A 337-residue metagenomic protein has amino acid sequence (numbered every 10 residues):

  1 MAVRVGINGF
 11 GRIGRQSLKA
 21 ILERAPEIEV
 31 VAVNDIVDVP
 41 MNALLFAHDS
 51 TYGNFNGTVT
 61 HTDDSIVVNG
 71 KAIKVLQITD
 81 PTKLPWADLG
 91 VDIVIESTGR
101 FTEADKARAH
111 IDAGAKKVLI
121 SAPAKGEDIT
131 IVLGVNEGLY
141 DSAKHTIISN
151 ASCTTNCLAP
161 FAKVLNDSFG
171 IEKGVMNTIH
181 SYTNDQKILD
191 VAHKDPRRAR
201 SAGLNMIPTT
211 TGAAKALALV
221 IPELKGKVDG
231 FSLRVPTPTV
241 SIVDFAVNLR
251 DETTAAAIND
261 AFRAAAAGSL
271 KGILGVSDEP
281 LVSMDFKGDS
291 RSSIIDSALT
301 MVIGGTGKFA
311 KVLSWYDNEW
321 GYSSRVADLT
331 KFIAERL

Functional and structural regions predicted by a protein language model:
M1-A199, G304-G305, D328, R336-L337: N-terminal Rossmann-like NAD(P) cofactor-binding subdomain of oxidoreductases, focused on the glycine-rich
G14, E103, A151-T154, L158 (+8 more regions): Generic structural signal for well-ordered, non-membrane alpha-helical segments in soluble metabolic enzymes
L18, R108, A159-N166, N177 (+7 more regions): Predominant activation on well-ordered alpha-helical scaffold segments within soluble catalytic domains
I36-D38, A124-K125, S152-T154, T178-D185 (+4 more regions): Glycine-rich beta-alpha junction loops
K144-H145, S201-G203, V240-D244, F309-K311: Short, solvent-exposed beta-strand edge segments and adjacent coil->beta transition regions
G170-S232, V247: Catalytic core of tubulin tyrosine ligase-like
K194-P196, L233-P238, L299-I303: Short, flexible, solvent-exposed loop/turn segments with mixed acidic/basic and small polar residues
G230, I242-L337: C-terminal active-site/capping subdomain that shapes the small-molecule cofactor and substrate pocket of enzyme
